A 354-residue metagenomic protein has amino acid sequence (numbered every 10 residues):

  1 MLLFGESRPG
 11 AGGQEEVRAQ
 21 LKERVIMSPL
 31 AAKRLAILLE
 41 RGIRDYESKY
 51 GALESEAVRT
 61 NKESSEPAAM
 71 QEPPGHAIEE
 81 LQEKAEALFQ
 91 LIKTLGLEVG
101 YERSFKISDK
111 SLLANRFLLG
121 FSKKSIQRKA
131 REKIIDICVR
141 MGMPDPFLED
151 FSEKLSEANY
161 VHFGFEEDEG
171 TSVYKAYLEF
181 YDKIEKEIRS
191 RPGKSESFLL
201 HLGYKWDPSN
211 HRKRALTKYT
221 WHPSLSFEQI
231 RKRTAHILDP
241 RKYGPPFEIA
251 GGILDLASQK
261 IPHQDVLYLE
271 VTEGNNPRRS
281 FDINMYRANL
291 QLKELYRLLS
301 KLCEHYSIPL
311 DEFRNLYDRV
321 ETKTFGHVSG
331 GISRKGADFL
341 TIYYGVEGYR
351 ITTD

Functional and structural regions predicted by a protein language model:
M1-S65: Positively charged, low-complexity terminal tracts and the immediately adjacent first secondary-structure elements
E66-D354: Structured alpha/beta or helical-core interaction and ligand-binding surfaces enriched in interleaved
